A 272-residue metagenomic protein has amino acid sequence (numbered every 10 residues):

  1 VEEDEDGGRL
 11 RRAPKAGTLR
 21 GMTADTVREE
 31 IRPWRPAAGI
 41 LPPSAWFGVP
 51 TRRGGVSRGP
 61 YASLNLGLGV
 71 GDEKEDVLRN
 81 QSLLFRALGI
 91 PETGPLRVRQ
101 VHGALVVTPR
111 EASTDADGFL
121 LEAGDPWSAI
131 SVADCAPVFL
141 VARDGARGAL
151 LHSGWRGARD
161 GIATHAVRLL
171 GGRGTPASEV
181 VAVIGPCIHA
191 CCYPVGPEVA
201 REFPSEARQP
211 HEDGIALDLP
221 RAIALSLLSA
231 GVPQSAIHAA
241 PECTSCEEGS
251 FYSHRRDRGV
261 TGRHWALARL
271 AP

Functional and structural regions predicted by a protein language model:
E3-G7: Alpha-helix boundary/capping motif
G17-P272: Active-site microenvironment for binding and transforming phosphate-containing groups
